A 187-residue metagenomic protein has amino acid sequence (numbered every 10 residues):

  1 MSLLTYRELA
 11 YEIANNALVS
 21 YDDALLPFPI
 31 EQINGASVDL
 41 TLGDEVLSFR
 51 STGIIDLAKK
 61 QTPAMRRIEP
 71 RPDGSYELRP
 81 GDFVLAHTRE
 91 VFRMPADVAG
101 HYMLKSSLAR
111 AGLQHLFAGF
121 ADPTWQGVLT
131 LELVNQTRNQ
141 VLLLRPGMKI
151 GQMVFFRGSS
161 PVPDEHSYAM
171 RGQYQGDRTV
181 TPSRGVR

Functional and structural regions predicted by a protein language model:
M1-R187: Non-catalytic terminal segments and appended small domains
